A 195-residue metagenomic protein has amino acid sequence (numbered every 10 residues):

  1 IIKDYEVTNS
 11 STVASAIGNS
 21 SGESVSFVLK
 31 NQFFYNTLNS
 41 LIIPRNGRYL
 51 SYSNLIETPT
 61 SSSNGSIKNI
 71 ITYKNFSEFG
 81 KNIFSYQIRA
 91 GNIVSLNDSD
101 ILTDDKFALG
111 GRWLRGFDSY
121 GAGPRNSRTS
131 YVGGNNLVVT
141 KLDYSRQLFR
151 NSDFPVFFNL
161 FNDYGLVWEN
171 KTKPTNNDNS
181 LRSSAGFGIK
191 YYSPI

Functional and structural regions predicted by a protein language model:
K3-V156, W168-N170: C-terminal outer-membrane beta-barrel translocator/porin domains of Gram-negative envelope proteins and their
L114, K171-I195: C-terminal beta-signal and terminal closure region of outer-membrane beta-barrel proteins
D163: Short basic (Lys/Arg) and small-residue
